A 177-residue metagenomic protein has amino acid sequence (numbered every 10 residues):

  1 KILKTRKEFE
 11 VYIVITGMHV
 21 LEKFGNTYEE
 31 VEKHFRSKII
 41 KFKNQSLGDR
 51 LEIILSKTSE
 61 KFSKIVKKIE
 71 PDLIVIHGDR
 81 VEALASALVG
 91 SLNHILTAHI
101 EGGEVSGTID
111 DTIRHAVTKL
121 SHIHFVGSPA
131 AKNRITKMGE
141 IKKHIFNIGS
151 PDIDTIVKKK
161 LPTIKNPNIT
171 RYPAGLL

Functional and structural regions predicted by a protein language model:
K1-I2, F42-K142: Active-site and donor-binding regions of nucleotide-sugar-utilizing enzymes
I2-E10: A short, Lys/Arg-enriched amphipathic alpha-helix followed by its capping loop at the start of a domain
F9-I54: Conserved nucleotide-sugar phosphate-binding/catalytic loop shared by glycosyltransferases and other
Y12-I15, H99, N147, L177: Structural beta-sheet core signal
H19-K23, L120-L177: A nucleotide-sugar donor-handling region in carbohydrate enzymes
G25, I109-T112, K158-K159: Short secondary-structure transition/capping segments
V31, I74, A174: Conserved hydrophobic/aromatic pocket- or pore-lining residues that grip, position, or stack substrates in active sites
